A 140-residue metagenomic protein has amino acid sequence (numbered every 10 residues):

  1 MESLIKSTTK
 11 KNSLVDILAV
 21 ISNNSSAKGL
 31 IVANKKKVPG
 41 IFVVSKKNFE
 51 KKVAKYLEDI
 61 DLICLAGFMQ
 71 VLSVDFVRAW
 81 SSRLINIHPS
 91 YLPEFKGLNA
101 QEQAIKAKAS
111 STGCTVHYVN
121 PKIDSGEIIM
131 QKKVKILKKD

Functional and structural regions predicted by a protein language model:
M1-D140: One-carbon transfer enzymes
